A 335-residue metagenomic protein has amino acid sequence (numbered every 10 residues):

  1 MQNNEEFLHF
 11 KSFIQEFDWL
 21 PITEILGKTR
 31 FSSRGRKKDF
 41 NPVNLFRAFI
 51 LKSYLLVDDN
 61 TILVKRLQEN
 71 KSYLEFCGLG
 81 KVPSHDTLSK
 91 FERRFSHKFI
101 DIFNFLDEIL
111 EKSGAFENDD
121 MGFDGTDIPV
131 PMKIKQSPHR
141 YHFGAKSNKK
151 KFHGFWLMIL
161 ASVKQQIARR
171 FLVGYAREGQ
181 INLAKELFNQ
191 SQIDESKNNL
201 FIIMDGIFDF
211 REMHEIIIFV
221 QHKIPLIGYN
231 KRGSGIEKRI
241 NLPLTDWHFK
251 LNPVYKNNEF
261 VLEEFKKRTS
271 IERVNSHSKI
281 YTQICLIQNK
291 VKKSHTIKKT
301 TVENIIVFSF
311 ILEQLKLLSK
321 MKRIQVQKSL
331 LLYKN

Functional and structural regions predicted by a protein language model:
M1-K28, I324-N335: Charged, often Cys/His-bearing segments associated with DNA-binding zinc-finger transcription factors
F10-L51, L55: Basic, short loop/linker segments at the boundary and entry of helix-turn-helix/winged-helix-like folds
N60-F76: DNA-recognition alpha helix
F76-S96: Major-groove recognition helix of helix-turn-helix-like DNA-binding domains
R94-F219: Polybasic low-complexity intrinsically disordered regions
E212-I280: Helix-centered, glycine/charged polyanion-binding patches within enzymatic domains that contact phosphate-containing
E264-N335: Basic, amphipathic alpha-helical segments enriched in Lys/Arg and hydrophobic/aromatic residues
